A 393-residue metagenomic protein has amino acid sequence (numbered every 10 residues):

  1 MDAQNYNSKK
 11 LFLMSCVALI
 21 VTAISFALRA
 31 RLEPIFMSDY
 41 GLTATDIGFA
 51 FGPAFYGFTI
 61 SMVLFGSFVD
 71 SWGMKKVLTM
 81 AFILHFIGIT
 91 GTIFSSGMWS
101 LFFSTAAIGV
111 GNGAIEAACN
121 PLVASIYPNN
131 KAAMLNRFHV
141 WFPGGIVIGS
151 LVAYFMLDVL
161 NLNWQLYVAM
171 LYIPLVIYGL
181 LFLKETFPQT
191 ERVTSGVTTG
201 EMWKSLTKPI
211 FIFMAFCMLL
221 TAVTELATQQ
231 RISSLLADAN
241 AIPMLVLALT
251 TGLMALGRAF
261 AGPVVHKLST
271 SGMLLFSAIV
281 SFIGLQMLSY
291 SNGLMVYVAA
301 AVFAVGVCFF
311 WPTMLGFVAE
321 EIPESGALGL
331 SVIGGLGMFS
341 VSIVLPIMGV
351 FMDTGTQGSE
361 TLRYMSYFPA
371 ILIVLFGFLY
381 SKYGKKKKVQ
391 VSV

Functional and structural regions predicted by a protein language model:
K10-L42, N120, T228-S233, V344-M348: Extracytoplasmic
R29-R31, W203-A255, L345, G349: Extracytoplasmic gate region of multi-pass secondary transporters
G41, G73, F94-W99, P128 (+1 more regions): Helix-breaking motifs and short loop linkers at transmembrane-helix boundaries and internal kinks in secondary membrane
G52-G66, A248-F260: Central cavity-lining transmembrane alpha-helices of secondary-active solute carriers, predominantly the Major
I60-W99: Conserved MFS/SLC helix-loop-helix module at the cytosolic interface between two early adjacent transmembrane helices
S104-V140: Cytoplasmic helix-loop-helix junction between adjacent transmembrane helices in 12-TM secondary transporters
N129-N130, M134-T190: Helix-loop-helix hairpin linking two adjacent transmembrane segments in secondary transporters
Q165-L183, S359-S381: Symmetry-related core transmembrane helices of the 12-TM Major Facilitator Superfamily/SLC fold
